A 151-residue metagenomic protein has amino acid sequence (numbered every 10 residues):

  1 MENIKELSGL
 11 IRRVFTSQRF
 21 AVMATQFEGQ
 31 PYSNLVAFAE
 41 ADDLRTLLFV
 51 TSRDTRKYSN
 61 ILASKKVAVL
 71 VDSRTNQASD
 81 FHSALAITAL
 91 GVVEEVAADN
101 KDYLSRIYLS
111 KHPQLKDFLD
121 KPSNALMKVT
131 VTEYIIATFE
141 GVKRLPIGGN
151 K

Functional and structural regions predicted by a protein language model:
M1-A21, K151: Extreme N-terminal tail/first-helix region
E2-N3, H82-K151: Charged, gly/pro-rich active-site loop segments
F15-T16, L62, L109: Alpha-helix boundary recognition
Q18-R53, I61, V69-S73, F81 (+1 more regions): Short beta-strand segments
L44-T46, K66, E133-I135: Structural motif
T51-T55, L70-N76, S105-L115: Short acidic (Asp/Glu) patches
Y58-L62, I147-G149: A short, polar/proline- and glycine-enriched secondary-structure boundary/capping micro-motif
A63-K65, P113: Proline-centered flexible-loop/turn and helix-kink motifs
